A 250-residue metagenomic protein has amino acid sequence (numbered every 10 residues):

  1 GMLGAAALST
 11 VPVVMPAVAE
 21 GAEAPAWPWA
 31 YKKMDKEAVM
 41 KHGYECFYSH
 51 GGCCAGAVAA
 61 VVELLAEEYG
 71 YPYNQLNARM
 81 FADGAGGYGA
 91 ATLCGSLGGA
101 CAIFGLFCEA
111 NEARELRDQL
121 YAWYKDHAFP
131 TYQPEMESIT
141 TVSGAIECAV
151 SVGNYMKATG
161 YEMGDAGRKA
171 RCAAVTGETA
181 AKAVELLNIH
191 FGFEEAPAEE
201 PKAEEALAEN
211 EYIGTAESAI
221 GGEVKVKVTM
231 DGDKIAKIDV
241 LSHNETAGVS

Functional and structural regions predicted by a protein language model:
G1-G21: N-terminal export signals
A24-G52: Polybasic, low-complexity association/targeting segments
H42-G51, D83-T92, M163-K169, H243: A short glycine/serine-rich beta->alpha loop
G52-C108: Small-residue-enriched, tightly packed secondary-structure blocks
V58-L65, I103-F104, L116-H190, E195-P197: Amphipathic alpha-helical interface segments
A206-G214: Short, hydrophobic/aromatic-rich segments at coil-to-beta transitions
I213-S250: Active-site- and interface-proximal helix/loop "cap" or "latch" segments in soluble metabolic and energy-transducing
